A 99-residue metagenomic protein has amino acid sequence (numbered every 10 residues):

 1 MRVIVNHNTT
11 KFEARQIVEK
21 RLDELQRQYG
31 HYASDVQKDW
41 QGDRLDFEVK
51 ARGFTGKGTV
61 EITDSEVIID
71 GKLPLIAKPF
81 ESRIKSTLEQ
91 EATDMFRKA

Functional and structural regions predicted by a protein language model:
M1-I17, D23-V36: Terminal, regulation- and interaction-focused segments at domain boundaries
M1-I4, Y32-A33, D39-G56, T63 (+3 more regions): N-terminal intrinsically disordered, cationic/polar leader segments that include organellar targeting peptides
A14, V18, G56-G58, G71: Small-side-chain structural scaffolding
R15, A77-A99: A conserved amphipathic terminal alpha-helix motif
Q16-V18, Y32, V60-I62, S82-I84: Surface-exposed beta-strand edges and their flanking turn/coil or helix-capping segments
K20-R27, D39, D64-P79: Hydrophobic transmembrane alpha-helix bundles
